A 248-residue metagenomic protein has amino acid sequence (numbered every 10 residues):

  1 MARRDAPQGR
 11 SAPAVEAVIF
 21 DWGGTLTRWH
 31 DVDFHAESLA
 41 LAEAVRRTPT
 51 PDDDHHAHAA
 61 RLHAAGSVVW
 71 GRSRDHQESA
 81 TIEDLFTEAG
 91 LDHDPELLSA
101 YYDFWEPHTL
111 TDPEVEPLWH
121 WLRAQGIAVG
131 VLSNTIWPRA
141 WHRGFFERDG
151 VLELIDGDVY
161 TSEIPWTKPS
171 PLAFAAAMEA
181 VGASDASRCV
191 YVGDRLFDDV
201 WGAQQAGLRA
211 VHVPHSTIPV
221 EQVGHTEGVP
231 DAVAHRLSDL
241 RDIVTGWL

Functional and structural regions predicted by a protein language model:
M1-F20, T50-H55, E116, H120-R123 (+2 more regions): Asp-based, Mg2+/Mn2+-dependent phosphohydrolase catalytic module
A2-A6, R10-Q125, R139-A140: N-terminal helical cap/lid subdomain that shapes the substrate entry/recognition surface in HAD-like hydrolases
